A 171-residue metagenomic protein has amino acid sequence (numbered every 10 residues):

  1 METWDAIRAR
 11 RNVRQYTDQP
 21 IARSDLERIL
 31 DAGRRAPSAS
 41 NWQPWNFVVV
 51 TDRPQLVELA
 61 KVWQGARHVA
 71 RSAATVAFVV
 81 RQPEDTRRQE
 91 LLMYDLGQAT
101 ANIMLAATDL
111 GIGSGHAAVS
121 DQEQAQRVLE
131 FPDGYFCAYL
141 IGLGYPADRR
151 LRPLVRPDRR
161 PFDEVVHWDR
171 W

Functional and structural regions predicted by a protein language model:
M1-W171: Acidic, surface-exposed loops and disordered segments
